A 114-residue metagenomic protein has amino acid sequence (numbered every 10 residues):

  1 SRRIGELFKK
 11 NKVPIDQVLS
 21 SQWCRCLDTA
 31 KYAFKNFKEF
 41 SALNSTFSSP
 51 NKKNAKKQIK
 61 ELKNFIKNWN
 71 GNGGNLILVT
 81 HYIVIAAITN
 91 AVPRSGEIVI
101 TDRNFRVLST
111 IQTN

Functional and structural regions predicted by a protein language model:
S1-S41, T46-P50, K56-K57, A91-N114: Active-site-proximal alpha-helix that buttresses catalytic centers in soluble enzyme cores
N11-V13, W69-G73: Glycine-rich phosphate-binding loop signature in dinucleotide/nucleotide-binding domains
L19-S20, G74-T80, V84: Beta-strand elements within well-structured catalytic alpha/beta cores of enzymes that handle phosphate/sulfate esters
S45, V84-I85: Short histidine/acidic/glycine/proline-rich micro-motifs that form metal- and phosphate-coordinating active-site loops
I59-N70: A short, acidic, amphipathic alpha-helical segment used as a generic capping/interface helix at domain edges
G73-G74, S95: A structure-centric signal for secondary-structure junctions around beta-strands
